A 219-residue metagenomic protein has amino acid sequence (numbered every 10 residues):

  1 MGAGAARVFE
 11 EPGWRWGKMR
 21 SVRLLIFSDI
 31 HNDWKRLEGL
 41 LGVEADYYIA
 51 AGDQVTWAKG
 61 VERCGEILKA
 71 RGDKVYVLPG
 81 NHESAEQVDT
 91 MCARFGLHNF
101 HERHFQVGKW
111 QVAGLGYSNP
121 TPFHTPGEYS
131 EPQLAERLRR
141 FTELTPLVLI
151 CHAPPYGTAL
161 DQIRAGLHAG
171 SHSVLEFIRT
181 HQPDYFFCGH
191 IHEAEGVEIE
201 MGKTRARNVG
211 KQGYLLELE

Functional and structural regions predicted by a protein language model:
G4-E66, A70, A85-E86, E143-L144: N-terminal active-site segment of His-dependent metallophosphoesterases
R20, R36, T90, H104-G108 (+5 more regions): Binuclear metal-dependent phosphoesterase catalytic core
I26-S28, Y48-D53, V75-N81, N99-H101 (+4 more regions): Active-site neighborhood of phospho(di)ester-bond hydrolases with catalytic His/Asp-centered motifs
N32, E83-G170: Conserved catalytic scaffold of divalent metal-dependent phosphoesterases
E44, R71, A93-F95, G108 (+1 more regions): Short, structured coil segments at secondary-structure junctions
E44-A45, G72, G96, T145-P146 (+1 more regions): Residue-level detector of structured alpha->beta connecting loops
V55-T56, G60, L68, G72 (+2 more regions): Cap/insert and terminal regions of metallo-dependent hydrolase folds
R63-I67, V88-R94, I199-G202: Short, aromatic/basic amphipathic alpha-helical patches
